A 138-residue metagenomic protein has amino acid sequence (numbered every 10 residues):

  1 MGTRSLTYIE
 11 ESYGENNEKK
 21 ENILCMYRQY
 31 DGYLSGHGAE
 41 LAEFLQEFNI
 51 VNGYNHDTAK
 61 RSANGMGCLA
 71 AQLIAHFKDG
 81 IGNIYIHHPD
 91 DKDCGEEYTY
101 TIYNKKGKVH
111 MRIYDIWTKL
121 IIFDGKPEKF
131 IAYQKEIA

Functional and structural regions predicted by a protein language model:
R4-I9: Short beta-strand scaffold segments in enzyme catalytic cores
E10-N16, K20, Y103-K106: Short acidic-glycine loop/turn motifs at beta-strand connectors
S12, Y30-G32, K105, I116: Generic structural motif
E15-T58: Short, flexible N-terminal segments of the mature chain
A42-A138: Low-complexity intrinsically disordered segments
